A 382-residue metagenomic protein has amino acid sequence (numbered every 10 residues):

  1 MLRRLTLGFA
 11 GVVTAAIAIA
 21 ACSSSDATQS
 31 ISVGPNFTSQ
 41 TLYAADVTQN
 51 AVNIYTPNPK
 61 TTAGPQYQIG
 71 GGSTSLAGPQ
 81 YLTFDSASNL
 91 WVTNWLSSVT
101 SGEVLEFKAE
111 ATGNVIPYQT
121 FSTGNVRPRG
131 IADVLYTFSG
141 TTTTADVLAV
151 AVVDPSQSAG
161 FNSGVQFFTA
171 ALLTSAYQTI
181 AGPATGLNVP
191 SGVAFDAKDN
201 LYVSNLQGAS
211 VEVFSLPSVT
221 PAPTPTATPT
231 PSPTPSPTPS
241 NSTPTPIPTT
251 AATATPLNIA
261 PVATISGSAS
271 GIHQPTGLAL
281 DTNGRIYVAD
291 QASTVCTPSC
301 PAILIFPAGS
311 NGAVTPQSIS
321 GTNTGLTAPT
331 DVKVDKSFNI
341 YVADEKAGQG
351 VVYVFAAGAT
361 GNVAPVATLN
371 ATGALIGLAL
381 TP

Functional and structural regions predicted by a protein language model:
L2, G11-A44, T230, T234 (+2 more regions): Bacterial Sec-dependent N-terminal signal peptides
T28-S39, G72-A87, T123-T143, A184-K198 (+4 more regions): Beta-rich, blade/repeat-based domains predominating in secreted/periplasmic proteins but also intracellular
Q29-G71, L82, L90, A263 (+1 more regions): An edge-strand/N-cap motif at the start of beta-rich repeat modules
T41-A44, N89-V92, G140, V147-A151 (+3 more regions): Conserved beta-propeller blade signature
V47, W95-S97, V153-P155, L206-Q207 (+3 more regions): Short loop/turn segments immediately following the C-termini of beta-strands
N50-I54, G102-E106, S163-F167, A209-V213 (+2 more regions): A short loop-to-beta-strand structural motif that recurs across blades of beta-propeller domains
P57-T61, K108-G113, T169-L173, S215-V219 (+2 more regions): Short loop/turn segments that connect beta-strands within beta-propeller blades
G64-S73, I116-S122, A176-A184, A260-S268 (+2 more regions): A short beta-strand motif characteristic of beta-propeller blades
